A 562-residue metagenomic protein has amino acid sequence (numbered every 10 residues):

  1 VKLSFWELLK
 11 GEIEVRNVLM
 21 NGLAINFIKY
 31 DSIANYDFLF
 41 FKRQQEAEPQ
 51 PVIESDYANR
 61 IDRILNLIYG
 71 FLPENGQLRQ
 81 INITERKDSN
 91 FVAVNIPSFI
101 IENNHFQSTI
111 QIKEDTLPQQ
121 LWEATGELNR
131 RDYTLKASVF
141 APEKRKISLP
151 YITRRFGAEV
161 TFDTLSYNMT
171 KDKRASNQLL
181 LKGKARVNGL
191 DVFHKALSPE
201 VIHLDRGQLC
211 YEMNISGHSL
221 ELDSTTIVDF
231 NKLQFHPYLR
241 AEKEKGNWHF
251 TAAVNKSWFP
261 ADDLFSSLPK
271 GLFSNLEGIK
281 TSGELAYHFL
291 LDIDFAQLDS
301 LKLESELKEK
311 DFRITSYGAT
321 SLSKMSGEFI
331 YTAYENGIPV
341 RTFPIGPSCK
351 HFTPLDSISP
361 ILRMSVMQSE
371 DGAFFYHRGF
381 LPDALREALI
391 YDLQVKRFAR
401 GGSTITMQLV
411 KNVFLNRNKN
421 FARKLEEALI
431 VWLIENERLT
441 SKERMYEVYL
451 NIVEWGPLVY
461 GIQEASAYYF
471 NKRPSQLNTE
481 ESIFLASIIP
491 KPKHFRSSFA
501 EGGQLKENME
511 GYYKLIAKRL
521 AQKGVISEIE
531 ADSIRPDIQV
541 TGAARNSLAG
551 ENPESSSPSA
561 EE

Functional and structural regions predicted by a protein language model:
V1-I101, R130, P142-F162, V192-H194 (+4 more regions): Secondary-structure transition motifs
R60-L67, F71-P73, I112-E562: Juxtamembrane regions of bacterial inner-membrane/periplasmic proteins, predominantly the peptidoglycan biogenesis
Q80, Q107, L180: Exposed beta-strand and adjacent loop surfaces of beta-rich binding modules that mediate intermolecular recognition
D88, Q107, E554-P558: Intrinsically disordered, low-complexity segments enriched in Ser/Pro/Gly/Ala and basic residues
V92-F99, N103-Q111, T116-Q120: Mature, soluble, non-transmembrane domains
